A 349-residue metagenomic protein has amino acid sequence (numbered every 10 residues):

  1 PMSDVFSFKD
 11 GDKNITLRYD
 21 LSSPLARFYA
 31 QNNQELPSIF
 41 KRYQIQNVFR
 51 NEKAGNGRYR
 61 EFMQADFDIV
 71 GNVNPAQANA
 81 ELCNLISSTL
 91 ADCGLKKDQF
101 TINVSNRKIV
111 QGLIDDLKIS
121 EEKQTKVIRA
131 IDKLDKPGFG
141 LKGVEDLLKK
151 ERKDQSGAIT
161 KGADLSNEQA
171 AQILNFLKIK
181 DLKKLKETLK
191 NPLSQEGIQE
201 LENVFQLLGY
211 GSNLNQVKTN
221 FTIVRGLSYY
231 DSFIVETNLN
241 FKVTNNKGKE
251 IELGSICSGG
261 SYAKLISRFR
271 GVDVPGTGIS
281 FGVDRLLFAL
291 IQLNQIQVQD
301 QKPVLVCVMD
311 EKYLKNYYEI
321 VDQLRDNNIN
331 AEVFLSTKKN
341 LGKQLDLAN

Functional and structural regions predicted by a protein language model:
S3-D12, L117-L148, L239, V243: Acidic, His- and aromatic-enriched active-site or binding-groove loops in soluble protein domains that engage sugars
D10-D12, L21-Q34, F40-K96, K108 (+1 more regions): Positively charged, Gly/Ser-enriched RNA/tRNA-binding surfaces
F100-N103, K126-I131, A331-L341: A generic structural motif
T101-G112, K118: Glycine-rich, mobile lid/loop segments that gate access to catalytic sites or pores
L113-D116, T125-I128, K153-A158: Internal hydrophobic scaffold segments of catalytic domains
